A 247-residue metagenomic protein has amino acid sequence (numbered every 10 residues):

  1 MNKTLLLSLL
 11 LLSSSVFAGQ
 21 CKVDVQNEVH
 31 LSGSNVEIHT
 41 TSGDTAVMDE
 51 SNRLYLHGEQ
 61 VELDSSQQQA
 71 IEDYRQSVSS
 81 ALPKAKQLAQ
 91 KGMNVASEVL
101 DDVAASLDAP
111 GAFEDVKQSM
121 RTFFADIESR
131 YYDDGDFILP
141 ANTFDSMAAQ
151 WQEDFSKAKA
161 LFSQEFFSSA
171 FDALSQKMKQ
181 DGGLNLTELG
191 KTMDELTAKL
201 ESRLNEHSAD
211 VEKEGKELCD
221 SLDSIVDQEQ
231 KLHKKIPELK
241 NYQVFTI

Functional and structural regions predicted by a protein language model:
M1, F17-G19: Long, positively charged binding patches that form subdomain-scale interaction surfaces for polyanionic ligands
N2-L9: Sec-dependent signal peptide recognition, specifically the positively charged N-region followed immediately by
S13-S15: N-terminal signal peptide c-region/cleavage motif recognized by signal peptidases
G19-F123: N-terminal Sec/ER secretory leader and immediately downstream segment of secreted/extracellular precursors
L54, L63-S65, I71-D73, V78-S80 (+9 more regions): General N-terminal targeting signals
P83-K86, Q90-M93, S97, D108 (+6 more regions): Residue-level signal for secondary-structure boundary elements
V116-A209: Extended amphipathic alpha-helical interaction segments
T192-I247: A cross-kingdom marker for long, charged
